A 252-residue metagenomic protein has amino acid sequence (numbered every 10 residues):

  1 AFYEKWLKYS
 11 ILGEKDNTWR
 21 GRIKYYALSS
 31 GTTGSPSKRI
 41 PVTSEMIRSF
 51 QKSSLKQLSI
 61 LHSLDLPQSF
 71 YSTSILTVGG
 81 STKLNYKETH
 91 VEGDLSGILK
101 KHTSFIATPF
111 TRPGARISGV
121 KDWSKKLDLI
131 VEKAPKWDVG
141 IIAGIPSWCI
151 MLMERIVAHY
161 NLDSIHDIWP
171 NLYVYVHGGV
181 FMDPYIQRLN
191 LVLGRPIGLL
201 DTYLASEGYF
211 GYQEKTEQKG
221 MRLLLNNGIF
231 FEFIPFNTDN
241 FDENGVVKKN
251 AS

Functional and structural regions predicted by a protein language model:
A1-A27, S37-P41, E45, S49-F50 (+2 more regions): Active-site diphosphate/adenylate-binding microenvironment
F2-W6, G79-G93, L162, M182-Q187 (+1 more regions): Short, charged low-complexity intrinsically disordered segments located at boundaries of structured domains
L7, A27, Q51-H62, I75-L76 (+4 more regions): Short, well-ordered alpha-helical packing segments
L12, K100-S252: Active-site glycine/GP-rich loop and adjacent strand/helix microenvironment that borders small-molecule binding pockets
A27-S35, A205-G208: Ser/Thr-glycine-rich phosphate-binding loops at phosphate-binding pockets of nucleotides, nucleotide cofactors
I47-R48, S72, L76, Y160 (+1 more regions): Residue-level signal for alpha-helical context at structural boundaries
S53, S74-T82, Y212-T216: Short amphipathic alpha-helical patches
L61-F105, I117, K121: Conserved AMP-binding loop of ANL adenylate-forming enzymes
